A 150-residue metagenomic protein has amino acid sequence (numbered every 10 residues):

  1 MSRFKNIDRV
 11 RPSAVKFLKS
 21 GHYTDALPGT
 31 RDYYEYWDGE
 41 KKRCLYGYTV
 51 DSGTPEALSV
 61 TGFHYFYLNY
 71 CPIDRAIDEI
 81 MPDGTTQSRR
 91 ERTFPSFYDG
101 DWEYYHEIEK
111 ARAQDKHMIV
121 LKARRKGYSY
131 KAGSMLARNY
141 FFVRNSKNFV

Functional and structural regions predicted by a protein language model:
M1-V150: Phosphate/NTP-binding elements of NTP-utilizing enzymes
